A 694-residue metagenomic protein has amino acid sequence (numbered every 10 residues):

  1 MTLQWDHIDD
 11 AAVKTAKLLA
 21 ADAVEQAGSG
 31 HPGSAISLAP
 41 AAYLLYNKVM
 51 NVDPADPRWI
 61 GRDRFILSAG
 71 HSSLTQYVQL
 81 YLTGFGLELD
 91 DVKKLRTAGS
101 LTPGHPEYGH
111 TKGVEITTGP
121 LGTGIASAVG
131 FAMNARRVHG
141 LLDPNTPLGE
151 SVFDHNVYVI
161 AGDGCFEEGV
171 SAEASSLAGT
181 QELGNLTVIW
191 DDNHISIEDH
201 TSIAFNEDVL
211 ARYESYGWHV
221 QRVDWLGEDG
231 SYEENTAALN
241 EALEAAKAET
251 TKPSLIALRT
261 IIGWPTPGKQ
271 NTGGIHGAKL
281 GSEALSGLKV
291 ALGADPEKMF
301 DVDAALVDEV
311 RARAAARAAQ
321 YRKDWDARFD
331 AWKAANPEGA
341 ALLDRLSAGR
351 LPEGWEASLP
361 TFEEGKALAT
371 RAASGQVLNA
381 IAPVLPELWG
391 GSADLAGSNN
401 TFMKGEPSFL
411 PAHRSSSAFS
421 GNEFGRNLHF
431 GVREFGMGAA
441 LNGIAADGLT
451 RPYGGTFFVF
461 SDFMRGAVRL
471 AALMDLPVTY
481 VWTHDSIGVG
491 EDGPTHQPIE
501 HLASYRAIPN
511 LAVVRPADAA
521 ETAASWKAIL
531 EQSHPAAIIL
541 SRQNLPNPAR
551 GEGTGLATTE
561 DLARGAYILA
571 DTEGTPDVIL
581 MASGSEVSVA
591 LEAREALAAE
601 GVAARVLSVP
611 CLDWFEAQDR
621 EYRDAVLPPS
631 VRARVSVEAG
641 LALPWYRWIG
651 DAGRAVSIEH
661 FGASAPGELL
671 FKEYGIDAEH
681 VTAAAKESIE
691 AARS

Functional and structural regions predicted by a protein language model:
M1-N156, A312-I539, N544, V626: Thiamine diphosphate
I60-G61, T260-P352, D613: Terminal amphipathic helices with adjacent charged low-complexity linkers/tails
R64-L67, E115-T117, Y158-G162, Q221 (+3 more regions): Short glycine-rich or small-residue beta-strand-to-loop segments that form or flank ligand, phosphate, metal/Fe-S
T97-G109, S127, M133, R137-D154 (+4 more regions): Thiamine diphosphate
I116-T118, A161-G162, W190-D192, W225 (+2 more regions): Short glycine-centered, acidic/aromatic-flanked micro-motifs in structured strand/loop junctions that mark active-site
V159-I160, V188, G391, R515 (+1 more regions): Residue-level marker for buried hydrophobic side chains located in beta-strands that build the well-ordered beta-sheet
G164-V170: Short acidic, Gly/Ser-rich segments with clustered Asp/Glu that frequently serve as metal-coordination loops in enzyme
